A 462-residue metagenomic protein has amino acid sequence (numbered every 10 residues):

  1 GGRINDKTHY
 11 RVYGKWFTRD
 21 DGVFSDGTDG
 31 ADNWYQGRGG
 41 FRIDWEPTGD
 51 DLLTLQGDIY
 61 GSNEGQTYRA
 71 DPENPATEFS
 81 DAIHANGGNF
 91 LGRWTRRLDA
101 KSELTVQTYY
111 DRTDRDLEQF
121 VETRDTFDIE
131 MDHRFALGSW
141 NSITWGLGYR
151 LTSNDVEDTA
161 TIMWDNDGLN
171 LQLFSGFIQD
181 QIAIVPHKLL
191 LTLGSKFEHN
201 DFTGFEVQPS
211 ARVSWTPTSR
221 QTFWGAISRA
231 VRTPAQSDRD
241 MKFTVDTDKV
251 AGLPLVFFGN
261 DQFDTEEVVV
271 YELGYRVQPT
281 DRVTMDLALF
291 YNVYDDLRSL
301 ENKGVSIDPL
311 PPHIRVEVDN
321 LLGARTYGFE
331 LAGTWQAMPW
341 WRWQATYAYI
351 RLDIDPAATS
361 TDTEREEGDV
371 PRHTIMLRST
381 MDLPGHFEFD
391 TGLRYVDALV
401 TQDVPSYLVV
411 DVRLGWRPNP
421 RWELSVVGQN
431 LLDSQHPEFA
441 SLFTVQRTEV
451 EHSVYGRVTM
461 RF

Functional and structural regions predicted by a protein language model:
G1-R3, Y13, D44-E46, G225 (+1 more regions): Conserved C-terminal beta-signal and adjacent last beta-strands/turns of outer-membrane beta-barrel proteins
G1-T18, G27-E64, A82-S102, L137-G138 (+1 more regions): Transmembrane beta-barrel wall of Gram-negative outer-membrane proteins
N5-F24, Q36, K101-L117, G168-F202 (+3 more regions): Surface-exposed extracellular loop regions of Gram-negative outer-membrane beta-barrel proteins
K7-Y10, D50-L55, L98-L104, W140-I143 (+7 more regions): Repeated loop/turn-to-beta-strand initiation elements of outer-membrane beta-barrel proteins
T8, K101-Y109, T113-D116, T216 (+5 more regions): Membrane-embedded beta-barrel scaffold of Gram-negative outer-membrane proteins
A70-P72, D201-T203, W215, R220-V270 (+4 more regions): Surface-exposed extracellular loop regions of Gram-negative outer-membrane beta-barrel proteins, predominantly
D71-P72, F79-L91, R96, Y110 (+5 more regions): Outer-membrane beta-barrel transmembrane domain signature of Gram-negative proteins, especially the mid-to-C-terminal
A183-I184, K188-L189, F290-Y294, L310-L399: Gram-negative outer-membrane beta-barrel transporters
